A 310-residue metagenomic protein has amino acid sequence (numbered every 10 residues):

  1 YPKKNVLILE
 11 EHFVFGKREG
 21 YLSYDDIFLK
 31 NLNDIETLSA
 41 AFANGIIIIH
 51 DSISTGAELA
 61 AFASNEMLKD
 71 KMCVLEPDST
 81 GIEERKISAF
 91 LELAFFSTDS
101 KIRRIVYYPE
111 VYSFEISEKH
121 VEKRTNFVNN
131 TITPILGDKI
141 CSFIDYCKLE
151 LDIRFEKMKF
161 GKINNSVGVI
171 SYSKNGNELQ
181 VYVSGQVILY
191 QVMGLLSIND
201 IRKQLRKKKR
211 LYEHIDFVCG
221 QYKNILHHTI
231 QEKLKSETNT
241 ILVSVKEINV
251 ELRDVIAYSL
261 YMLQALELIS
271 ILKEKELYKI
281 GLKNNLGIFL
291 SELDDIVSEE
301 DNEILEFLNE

Functional and structural regions predicted by a protein language model:
Y1-L59, S64-E310: Conserved catalytic or regulatory cores that recognize and/or transform ribose-phosphate-containing ligands
